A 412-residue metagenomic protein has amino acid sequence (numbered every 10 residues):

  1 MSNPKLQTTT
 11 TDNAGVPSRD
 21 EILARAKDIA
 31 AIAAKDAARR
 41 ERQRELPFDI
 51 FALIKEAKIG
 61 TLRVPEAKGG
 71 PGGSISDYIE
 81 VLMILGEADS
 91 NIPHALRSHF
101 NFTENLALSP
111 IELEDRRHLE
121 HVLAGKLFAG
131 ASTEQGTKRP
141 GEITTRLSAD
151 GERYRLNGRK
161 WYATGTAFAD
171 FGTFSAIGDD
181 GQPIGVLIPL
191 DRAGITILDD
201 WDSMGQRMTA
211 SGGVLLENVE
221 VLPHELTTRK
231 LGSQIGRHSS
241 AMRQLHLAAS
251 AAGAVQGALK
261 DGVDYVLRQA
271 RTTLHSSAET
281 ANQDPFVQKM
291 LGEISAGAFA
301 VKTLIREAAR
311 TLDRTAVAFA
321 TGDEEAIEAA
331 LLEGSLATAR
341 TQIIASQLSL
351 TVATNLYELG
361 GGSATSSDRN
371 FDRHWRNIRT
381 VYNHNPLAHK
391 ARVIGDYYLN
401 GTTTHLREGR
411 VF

Functional and structural regions predicted by a protein language model:
M1-A24, F412: Basic/polar N-terminal segments that are highly enriched at the extreme N-terminus, encompassing both cleavable
K27, G253-Q256, K260, G292-F299 (+3 more regions): Generic structural signal for well-ordered, non-transmembrane alpha-helical segments in soluble/cytosolic regions
A38-E41, A300-I343, Y357-G362: C-terminal helix-coil-helix/basic helical segment that borders enzyme active sites and/or dimer interfaces and provides
F48-E56, T61-T164: Glycine-rich flavin
W161-T166, R243-L247, V381-H384: Glycine-rich phosphate/pyrophosphate-binding beta-alpha loops
Y162-I197: A short core secondary-structure module
S203-F299: Glycine-rich beta->alpha junctions and the first turn(s) of the following alpha-helix
E358-F412: Glycine-rich phosphate/cofactor-binding loops in nucleotide/flavin-utilizing enzymes
